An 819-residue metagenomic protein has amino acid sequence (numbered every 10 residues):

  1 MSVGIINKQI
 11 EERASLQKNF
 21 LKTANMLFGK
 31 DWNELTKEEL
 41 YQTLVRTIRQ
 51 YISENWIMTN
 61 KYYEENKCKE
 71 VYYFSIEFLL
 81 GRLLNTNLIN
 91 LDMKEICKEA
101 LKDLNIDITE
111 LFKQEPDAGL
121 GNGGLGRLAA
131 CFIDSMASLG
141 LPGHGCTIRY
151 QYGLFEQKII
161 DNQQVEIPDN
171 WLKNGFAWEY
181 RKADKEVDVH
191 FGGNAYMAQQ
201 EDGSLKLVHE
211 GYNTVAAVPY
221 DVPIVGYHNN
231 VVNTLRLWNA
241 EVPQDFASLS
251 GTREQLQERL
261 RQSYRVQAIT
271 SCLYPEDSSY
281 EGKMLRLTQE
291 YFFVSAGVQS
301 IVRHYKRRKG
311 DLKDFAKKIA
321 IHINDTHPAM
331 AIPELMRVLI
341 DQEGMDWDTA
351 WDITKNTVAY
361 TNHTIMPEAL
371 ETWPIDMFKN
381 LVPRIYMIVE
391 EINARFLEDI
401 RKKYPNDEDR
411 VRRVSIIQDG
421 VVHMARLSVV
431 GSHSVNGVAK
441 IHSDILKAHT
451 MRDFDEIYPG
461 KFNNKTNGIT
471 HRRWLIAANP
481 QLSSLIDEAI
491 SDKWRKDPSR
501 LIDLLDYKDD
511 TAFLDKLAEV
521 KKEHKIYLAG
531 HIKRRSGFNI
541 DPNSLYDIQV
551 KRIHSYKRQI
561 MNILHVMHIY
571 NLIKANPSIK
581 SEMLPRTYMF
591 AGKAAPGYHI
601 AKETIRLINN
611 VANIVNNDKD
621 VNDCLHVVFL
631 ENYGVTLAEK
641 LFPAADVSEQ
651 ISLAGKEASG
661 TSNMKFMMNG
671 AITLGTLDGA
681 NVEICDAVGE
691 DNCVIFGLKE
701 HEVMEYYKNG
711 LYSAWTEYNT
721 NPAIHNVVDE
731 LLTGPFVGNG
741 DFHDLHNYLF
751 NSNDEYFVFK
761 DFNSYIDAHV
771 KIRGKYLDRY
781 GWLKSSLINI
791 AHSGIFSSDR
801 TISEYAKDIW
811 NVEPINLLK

Functional and structural regions predicted by a protein language model:
M1-K819: A conserved ligand/cofactor-binding region detector
